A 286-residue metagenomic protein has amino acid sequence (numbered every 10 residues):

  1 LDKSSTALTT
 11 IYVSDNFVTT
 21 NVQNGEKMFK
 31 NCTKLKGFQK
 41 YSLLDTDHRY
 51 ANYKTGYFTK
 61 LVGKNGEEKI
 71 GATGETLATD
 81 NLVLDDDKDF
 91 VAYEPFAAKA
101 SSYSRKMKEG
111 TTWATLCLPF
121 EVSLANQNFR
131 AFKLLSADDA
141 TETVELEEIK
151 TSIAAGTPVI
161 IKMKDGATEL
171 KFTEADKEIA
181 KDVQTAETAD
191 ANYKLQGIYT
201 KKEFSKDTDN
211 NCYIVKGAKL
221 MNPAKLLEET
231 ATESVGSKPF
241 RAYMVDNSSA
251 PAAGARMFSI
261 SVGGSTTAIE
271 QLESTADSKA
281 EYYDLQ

Functional and structural regions predicted by a protein language model:
D2, S14, K30-N31, K162: Feature marks extracellular polysaccharide-active and adherence modules
S5-Q23, T33-R49, G56: Structural signature of tandem-repeat unit edges
V62-Q127, E148-A218, A231-T267: A short, polar beta-strand/turn micro-motif
A97, D138-E147: Short linear interaction motifs
N128-E142: Solvent-exposed beta-strand/loop surfaces of large extracellular or lumenal domains
T266-Q286: C-terminal outer-membrane/trafficking sorting elements
